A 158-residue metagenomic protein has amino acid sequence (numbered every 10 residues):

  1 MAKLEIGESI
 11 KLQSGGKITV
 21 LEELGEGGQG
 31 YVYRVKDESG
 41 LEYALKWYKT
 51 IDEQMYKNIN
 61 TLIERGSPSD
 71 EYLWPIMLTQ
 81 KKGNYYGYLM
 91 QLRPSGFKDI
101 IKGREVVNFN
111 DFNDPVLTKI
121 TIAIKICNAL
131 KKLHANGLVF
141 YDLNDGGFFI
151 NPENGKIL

Functional and structural regions predicted by a protein language model:
M1-G15, T19-E22: Juxta-kinase regulatory segment immediately upstream of eukaryotic protein kinase catalytic domains
K17, L21-L78, K98, V107-F112: ATP-binding glycine-rich loop module of kinase domains
L73-I120: Conserved structural core of kinase catalytic domains
Q80-K81, N151-E153: Short beta-strand micro-motifs enriched in acidic
L130-P152: Catalytic-loop of the protein kinase fold
I157-L158: Pre-DFG segment of protein kinase catalytic domains
